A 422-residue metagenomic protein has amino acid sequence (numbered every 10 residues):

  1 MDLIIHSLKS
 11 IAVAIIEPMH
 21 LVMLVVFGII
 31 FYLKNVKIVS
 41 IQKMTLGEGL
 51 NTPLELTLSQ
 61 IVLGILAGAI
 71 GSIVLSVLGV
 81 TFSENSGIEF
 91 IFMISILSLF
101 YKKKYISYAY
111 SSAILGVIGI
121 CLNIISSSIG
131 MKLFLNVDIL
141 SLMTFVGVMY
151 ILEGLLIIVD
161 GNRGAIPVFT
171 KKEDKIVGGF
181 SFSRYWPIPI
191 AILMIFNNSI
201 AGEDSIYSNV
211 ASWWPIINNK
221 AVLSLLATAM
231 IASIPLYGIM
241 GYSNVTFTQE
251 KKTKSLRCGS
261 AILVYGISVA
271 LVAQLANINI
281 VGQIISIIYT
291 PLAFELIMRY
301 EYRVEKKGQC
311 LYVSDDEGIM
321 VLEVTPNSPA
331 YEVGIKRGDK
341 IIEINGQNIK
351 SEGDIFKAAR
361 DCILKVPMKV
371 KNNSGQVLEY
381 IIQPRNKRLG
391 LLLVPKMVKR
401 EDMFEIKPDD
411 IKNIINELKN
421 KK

Functional and structural regions predicted by a protein language model:
M1-S76: N-terminal signal-anchor module of multipass membrane proteins
P18-G28, L75-I91, I139-G147, L223-I234: Structural signature of hydrophobic alpha-helical transmembrane segments
S98-S111, V245-L256: Membrane-helix interface "capping/anchor" motifs
C121-T248: Generic multipass alpha-helical transmembrane bundles of integral membrane proteins
S212-P215, M240-V304: Interdomain regulatory linker/hinge segments that flank or connect interaction modules in polarity/junction/synaptic
E301, D354-R400: PDZ-domain C-terminal substructure recognizer with occasional recognition of PDZ-binding tails
A330-G353: Conserved PDZ fold ligand-binding element
L392-K422: Long, low-complexity intrinsically disordered regions
